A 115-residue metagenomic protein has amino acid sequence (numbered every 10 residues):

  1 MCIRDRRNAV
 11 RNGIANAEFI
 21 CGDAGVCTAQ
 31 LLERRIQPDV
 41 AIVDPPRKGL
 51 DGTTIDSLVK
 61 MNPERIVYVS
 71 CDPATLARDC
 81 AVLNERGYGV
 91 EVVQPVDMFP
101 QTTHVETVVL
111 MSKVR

Functional and structural regions predicted by a protein language model:
R4-R115: Rossmann-like S-adenosyl-L-methionine
